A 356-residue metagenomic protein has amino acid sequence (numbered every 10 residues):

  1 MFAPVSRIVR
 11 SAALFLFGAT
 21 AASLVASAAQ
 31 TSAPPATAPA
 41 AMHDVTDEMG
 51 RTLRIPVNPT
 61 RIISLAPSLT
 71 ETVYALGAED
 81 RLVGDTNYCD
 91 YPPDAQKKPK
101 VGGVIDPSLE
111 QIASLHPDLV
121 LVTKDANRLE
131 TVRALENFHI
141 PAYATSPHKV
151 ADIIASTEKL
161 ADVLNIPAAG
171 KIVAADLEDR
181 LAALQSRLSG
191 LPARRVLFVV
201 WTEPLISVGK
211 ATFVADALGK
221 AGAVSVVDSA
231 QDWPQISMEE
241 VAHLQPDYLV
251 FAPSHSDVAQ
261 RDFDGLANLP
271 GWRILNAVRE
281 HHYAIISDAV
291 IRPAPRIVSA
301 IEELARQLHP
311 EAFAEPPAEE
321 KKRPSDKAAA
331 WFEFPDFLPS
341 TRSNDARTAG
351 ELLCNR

Functional and structural regions predicted by a protein language model:
M1-R7: N-terminal secretory signal peptides that target proteins for export/translocation
S11-S23: Bacterial N-terminal signal peptides
S23-A36: Signal peptide processing junction and immediate N-terminal pro/mature segment of secreted/exported proteins
M42, R61-A126, S229, W272: A short, structured surface patch at a secondary-structure boundary
R51-T52, D118-L119, L129-I206, V224-S229 (+2 more regions): Extracytoplasmic substrate-binding proteins
A66, K124-D125, V200, A230-W233 (+3 more regions): Short secondary-structure boundary segments
T86, A211-P234, P253: His/Asp/Glu-enriched short active-site or ligand-binding loop at hydrolase and phosphoryl-transfer sites
L109-H116, F138, I236-Q245: Short helices/loops that flank or line small-molecule/ion binding pockets
